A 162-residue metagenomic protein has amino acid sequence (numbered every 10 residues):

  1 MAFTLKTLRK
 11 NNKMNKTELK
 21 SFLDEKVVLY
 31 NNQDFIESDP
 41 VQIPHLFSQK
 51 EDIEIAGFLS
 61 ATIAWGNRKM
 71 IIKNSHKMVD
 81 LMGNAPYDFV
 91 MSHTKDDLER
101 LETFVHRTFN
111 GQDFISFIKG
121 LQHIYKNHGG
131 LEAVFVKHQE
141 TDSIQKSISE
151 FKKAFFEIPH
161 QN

Functional and structural regions predicted by a protein language model:
A2-N162: HhH-family (HhH-GPD) DNA N-glycosylase catalytic core used in base-excision repair
